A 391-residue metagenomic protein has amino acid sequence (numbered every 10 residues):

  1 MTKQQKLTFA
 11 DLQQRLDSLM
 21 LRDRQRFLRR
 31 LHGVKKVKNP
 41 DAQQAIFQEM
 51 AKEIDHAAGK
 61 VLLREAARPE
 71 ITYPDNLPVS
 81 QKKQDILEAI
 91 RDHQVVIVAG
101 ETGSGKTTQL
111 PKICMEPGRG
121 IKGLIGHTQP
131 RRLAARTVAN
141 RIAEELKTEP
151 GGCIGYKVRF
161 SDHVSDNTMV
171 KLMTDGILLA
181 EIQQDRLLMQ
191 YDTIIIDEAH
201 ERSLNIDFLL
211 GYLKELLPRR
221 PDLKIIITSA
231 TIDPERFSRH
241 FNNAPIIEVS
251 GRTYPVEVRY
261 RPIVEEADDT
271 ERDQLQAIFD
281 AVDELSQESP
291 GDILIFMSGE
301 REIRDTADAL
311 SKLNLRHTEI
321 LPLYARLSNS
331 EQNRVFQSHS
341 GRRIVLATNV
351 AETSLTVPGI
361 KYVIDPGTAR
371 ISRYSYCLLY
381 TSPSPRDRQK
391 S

Functional and structural regions predicted by a protein language model:
M1-S382, R386: P-loop NTPase motor module signature
